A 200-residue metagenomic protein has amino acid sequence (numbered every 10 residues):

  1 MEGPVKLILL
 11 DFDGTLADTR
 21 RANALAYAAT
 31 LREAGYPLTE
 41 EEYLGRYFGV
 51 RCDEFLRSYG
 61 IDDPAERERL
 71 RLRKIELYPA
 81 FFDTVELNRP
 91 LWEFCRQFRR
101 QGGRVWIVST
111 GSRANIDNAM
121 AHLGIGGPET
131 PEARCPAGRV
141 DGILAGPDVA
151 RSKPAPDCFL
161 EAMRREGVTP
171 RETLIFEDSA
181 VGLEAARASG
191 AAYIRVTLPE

Functional and structural regions predicted by a protein language model:
M1-E42, A188: Active-site neighborhood of HAD-like aspartate-dependent phosphohydrolases
M1-K6, R96-R99, S112-E200: Asp-based, Mg2+/Mn2+-dependent phosphohydrolase catalytic module
L10-F12, Y78, F159: Conserved hydrophobic/aromatic "anchor" residues that stabilize well-ordered secondary structure elements
A22, Y47, R51, R73 (+4 more regions): Short beta->alpha linker loops
A24, A28, E40, G49-D53 (+2 more regions): An amphipathic alpha-helix signature
A34, F48-Y78, Q97: A metal-dependent, Asp-based hydrolase signature
Y36-L38, I61, I125, G167-V168: Helix N-cap/coil-helix junction residues
P79-D117: Short, acidic loop-to-helix structural element flanking the phosphoryl-transfer center in phosphate-processing enzymes
